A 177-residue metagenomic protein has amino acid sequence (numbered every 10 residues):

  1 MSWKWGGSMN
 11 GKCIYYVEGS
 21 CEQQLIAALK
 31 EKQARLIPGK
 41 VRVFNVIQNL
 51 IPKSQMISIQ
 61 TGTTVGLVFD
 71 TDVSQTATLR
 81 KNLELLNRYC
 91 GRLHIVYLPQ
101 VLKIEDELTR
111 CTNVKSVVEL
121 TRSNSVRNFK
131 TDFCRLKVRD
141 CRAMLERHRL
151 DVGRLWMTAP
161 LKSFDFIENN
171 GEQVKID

Functional and structural regions predicted by a protein language model:
M1-N10, Q23-P38, P52-G66, V73-D177: C-terminal accessory helical subdomains adjacent to catalytic cores in phosphodiester- and nucleotide-handling enzymes
I14-E18: Short hydrophobic beta-strand that contains or immediately precedes a catalytic carboxylate
G19, T71: Residues immediately flanking
N45-P52: Short phosphate-binding loop-to-helix
